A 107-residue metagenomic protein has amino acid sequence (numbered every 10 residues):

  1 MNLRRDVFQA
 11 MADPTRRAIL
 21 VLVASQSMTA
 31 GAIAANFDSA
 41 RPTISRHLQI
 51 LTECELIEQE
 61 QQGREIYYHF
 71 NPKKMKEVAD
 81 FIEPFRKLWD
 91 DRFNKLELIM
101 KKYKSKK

Functional and structural regions predicted by a protein language model:
M1-R5, A10, V21-N36, R41 (+3 more regions): C-terminal regulatory/oligomerization modules of transcriptional regulators
R17-I19: Pre-recognition alpha-helix immediately N-terminal to the DNA-recognition helix within helix-turn-helix or winged-helix
H47: Residues within the DNA-recognition helix of helix-turn-helix
Q61-Y67: Short, Lys/Arg-rich nucleic-acid/phosphate-binding segment
